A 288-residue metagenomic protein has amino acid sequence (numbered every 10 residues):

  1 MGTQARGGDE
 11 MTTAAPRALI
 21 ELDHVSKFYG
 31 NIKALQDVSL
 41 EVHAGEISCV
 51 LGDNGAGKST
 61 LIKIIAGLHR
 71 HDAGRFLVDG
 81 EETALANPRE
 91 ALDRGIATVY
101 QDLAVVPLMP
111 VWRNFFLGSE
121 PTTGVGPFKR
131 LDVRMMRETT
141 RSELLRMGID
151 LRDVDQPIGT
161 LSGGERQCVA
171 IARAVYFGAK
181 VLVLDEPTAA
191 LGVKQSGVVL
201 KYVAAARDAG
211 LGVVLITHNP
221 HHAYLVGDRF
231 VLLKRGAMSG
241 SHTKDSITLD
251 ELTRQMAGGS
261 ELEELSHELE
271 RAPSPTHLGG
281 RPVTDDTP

Functional and structural regions predicted by a protein language model:
G2-T3, E10-P288: Glycine-rich phosphate-binding loops of nucleotide-dependent enzymes
